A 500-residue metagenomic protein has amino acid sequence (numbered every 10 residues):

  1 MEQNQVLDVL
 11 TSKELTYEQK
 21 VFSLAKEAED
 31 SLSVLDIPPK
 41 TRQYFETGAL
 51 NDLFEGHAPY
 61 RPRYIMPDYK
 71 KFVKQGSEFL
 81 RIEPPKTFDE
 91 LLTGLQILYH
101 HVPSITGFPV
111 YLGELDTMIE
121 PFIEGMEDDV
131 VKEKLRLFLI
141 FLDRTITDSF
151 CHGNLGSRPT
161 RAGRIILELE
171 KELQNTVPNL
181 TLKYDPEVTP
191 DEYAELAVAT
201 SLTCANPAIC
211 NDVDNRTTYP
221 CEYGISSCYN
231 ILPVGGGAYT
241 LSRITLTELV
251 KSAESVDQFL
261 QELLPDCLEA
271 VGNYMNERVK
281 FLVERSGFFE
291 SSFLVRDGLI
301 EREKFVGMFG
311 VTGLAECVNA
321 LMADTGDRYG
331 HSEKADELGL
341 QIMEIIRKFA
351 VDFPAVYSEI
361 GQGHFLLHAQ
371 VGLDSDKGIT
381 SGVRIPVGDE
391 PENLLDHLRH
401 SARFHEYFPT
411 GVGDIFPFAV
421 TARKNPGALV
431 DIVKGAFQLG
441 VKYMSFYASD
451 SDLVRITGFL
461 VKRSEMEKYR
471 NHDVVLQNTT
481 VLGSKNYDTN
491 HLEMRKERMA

Functional and structural regions predicted by a protein language model:
E2-E303, D324, H331-S332, V351-A500: Conserved catalytic cores of very large enzyme subunits
V110, E301-C317: Conserved phosphate/anionic-ligand binding catalytic regions in large, soluble enzymes, centered on
L264-L268, G310-G313, V318, M322: A conserved active-site cap/scaffold subdomain adjacent to cofactor or substrate pockets
R328-F349: Short secondary-structure subsegments characteristic of cysteine-rich extracellular domains
